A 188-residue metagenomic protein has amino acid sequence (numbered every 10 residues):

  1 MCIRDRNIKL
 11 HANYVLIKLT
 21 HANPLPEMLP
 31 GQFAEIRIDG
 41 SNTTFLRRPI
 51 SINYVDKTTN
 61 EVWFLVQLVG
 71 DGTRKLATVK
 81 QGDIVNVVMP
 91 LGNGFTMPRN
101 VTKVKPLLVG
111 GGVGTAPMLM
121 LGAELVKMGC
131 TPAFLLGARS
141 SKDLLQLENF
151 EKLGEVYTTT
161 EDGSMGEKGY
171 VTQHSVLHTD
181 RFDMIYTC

Functional and structural regions predicted by a protein language model:
R4-Q81: Ferredoxin-reductase
D71-C188: FNR/FR-type flavoprotein reductase catalytic core
